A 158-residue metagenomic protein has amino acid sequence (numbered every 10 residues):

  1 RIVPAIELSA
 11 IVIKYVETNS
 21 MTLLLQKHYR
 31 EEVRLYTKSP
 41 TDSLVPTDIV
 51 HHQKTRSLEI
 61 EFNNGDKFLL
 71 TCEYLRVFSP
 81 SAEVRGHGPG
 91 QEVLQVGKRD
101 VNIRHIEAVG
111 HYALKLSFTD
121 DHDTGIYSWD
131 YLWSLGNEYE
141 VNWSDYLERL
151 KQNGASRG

Functional and structural regions predicted by a protein language model:
R1-I13: Extreme N-terminal basic, low-complexity initiation segments that serve as generic localization/processing leaders
S9, M21-G158: Motif-centric detector for short Cys/His coordination patterns
